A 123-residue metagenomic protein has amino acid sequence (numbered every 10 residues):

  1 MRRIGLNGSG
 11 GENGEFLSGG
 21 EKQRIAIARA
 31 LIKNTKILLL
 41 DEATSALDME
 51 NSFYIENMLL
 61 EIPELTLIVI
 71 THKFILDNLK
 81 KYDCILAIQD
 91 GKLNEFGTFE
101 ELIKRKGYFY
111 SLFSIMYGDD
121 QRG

Functional and structural regions predicted by a protein language model:
M1-L6: Conserved ABC ATPase "signature" region
G8-R105: ABC-family ATPase nucleotide-binding domain "signature/switch" substructure
K104-G123: C-terminal boundary and immediately downstream tail of ABC-type ATPase nucleotide-binding domains
